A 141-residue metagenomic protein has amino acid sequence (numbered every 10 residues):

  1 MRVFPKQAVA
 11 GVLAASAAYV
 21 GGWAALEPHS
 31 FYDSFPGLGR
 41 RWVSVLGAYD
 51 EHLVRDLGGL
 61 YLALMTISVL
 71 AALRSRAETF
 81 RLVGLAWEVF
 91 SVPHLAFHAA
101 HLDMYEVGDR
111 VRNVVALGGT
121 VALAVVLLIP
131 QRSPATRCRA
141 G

Functional and structural regions predicted by a protein language model:
M1-V20: Cytosolic juxtamembrane helix and N-cap/initiation of the first transmembrane helix
A15-L53, G58: Hydrophobic transmembrane helix segments
G21-G22, S68-L70, H98-A99, V125: Alpha-helical transmembrane segments of multipass membrane proteins
G47-A72, V89, P93: Core segments of alpha-helical transmembrane spans in multipass integral membrane proteins
L73-W87: Loop-to-transmembrane helix junctions at the membrane interface
V83-H98, L117-L123: Hydrophobic alpha-helical membrane segments
A96-R112: Membrane-helix boundary connector in multi-pass membrane proteins
T120-G141: Membrane-water interface at the C-terminal end of transmembrane alpha helices
